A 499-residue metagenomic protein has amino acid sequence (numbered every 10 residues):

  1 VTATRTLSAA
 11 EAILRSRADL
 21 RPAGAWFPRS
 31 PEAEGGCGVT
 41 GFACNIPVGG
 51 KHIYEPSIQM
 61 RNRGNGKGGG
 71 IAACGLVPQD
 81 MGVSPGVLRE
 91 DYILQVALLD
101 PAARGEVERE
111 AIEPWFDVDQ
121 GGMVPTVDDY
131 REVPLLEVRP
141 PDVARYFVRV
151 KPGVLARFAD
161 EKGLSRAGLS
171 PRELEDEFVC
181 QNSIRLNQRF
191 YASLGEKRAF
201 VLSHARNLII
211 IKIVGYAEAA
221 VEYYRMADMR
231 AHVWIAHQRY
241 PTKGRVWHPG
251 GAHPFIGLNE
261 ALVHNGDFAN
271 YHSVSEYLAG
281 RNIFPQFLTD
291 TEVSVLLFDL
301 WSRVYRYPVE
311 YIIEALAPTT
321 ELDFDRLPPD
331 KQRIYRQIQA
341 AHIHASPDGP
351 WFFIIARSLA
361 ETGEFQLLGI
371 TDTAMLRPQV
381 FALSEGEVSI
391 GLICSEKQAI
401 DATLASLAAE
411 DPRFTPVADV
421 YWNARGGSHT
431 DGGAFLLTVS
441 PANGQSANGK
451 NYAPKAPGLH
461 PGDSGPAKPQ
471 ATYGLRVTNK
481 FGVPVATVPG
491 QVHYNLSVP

Functional and structural regions predicted by a protein language model:
T2-P499: Conserved short alpha-helical segments that host acidic/polar catalytic motifs at enzyme active sites
